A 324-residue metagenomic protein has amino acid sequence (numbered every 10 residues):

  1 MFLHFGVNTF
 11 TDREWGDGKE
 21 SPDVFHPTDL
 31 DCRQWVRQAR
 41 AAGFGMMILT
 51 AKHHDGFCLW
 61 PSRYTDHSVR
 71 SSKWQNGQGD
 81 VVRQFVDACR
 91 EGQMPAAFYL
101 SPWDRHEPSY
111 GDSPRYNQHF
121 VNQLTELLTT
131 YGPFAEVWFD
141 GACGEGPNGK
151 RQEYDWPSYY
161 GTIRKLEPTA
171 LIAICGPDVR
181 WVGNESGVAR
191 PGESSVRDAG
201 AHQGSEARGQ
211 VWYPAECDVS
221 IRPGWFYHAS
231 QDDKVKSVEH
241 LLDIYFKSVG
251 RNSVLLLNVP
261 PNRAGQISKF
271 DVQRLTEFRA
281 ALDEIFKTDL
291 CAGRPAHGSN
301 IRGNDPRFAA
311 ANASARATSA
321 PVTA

Functional and structural regions predicted by a protein language model:
F2-S314, T318-P321: Mature catalytic domains of secreted/periplasmic carbohydrate-active enzymes
